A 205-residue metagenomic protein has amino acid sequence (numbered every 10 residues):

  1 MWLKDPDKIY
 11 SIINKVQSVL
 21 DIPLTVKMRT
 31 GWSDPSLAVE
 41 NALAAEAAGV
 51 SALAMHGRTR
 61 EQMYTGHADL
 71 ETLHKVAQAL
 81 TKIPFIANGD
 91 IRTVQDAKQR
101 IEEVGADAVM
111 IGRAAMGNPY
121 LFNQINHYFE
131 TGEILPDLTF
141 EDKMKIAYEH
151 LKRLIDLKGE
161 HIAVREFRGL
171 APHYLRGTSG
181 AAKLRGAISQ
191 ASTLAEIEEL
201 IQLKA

Functional and structural regions predicted by a protein language model:
M1, R29-T30, E61, F85-I86: A generic structural signal for short
M1-L3, M55-T65: Glycine-rich, proline-tolerant flexible connector loops at the mouths of alpha/beta enzymes
D7, S11-N14, V19-D21, P35-A52 (+4 more regions): Alpha/beta catalytic cores of nucleotide-metabolism and tRNA/nucleoside-modifying enzymes
D7-K8, R29-W32, R58-R60: Short acidic/polar capping segments at secondary-structure boundaries
P23-M28, A54-R58: Short beta-strands and strand-loop turn motifs
V26-A38: Active-site mouth loops of central-metabolism enzymes
